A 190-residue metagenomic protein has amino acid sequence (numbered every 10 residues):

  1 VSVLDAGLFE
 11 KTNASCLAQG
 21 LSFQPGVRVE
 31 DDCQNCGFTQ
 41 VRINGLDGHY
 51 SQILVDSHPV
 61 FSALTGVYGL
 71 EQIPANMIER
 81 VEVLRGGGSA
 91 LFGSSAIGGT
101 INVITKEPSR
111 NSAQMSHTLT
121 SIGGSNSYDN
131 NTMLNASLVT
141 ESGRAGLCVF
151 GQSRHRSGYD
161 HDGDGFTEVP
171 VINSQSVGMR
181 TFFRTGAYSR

Functional and structural regions predicted by a protein language model:
V1-E10, Q40, G48: N-terminal periplasmic "start-of-domain" segments of outer-membrane beta-barrel proteins
T12, C16, F38, Y68 (+5 more regions): Transmembrane beta-barrel architecture of outer-membrane proteins
L21, V81-E82, I101-V103: Non-catalytic regulatory/gating segments with a bias toward low-complexity or hydrophobic composition
G26-G37, G93-I97: Short, glycine-/polar-rich solvent-exposed loops and beta-turns at beta-strand/coil boundaries
E30, Y68, G88-F92, S121-S125 (+1 more regions): Outer-membrane beta-barrel domain signature
Q40-R42, H58-R85, K106: Short acidic/polar hinge/loop motifs at secondary-structure boundaries that mediate gating or recognition
I53: Short aromatic-centered micro-motifs
R110-G124, L134-R190: Periplasmic-side early beta-strands and strand-to-turn transitions of outer-membrane beta-barrels
